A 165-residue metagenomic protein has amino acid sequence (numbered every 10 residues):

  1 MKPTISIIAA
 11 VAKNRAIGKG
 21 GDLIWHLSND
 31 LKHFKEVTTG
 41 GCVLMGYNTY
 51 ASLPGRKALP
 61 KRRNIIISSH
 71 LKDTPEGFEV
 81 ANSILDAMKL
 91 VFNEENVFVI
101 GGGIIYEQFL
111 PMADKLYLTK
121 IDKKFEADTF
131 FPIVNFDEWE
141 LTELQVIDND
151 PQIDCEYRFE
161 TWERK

Functional and structural regions predicted by a protein language model:
K2-K165: Enzymes that bind and transform nitrogen-containing heteroaromatic metabolites
